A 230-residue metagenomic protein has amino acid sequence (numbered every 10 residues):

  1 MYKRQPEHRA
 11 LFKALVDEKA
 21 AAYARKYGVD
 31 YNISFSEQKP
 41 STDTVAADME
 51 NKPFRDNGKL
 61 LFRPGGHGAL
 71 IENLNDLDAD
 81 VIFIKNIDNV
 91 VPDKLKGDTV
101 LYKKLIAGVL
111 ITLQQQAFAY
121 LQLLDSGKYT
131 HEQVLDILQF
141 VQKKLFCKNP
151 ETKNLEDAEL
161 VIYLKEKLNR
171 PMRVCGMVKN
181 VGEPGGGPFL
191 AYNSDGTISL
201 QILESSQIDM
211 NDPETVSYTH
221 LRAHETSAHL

Functional and structural regions predicted by a protein language model:
M1-Q5, T219-T226: Conserved small/polar residues in nucleotide/adenosyl-binding loops
K3-V181, D195-I198, I202, Q207: Domain-scale recognition of functional cores that engage charged ligands
G186-F189: Short aromatic-glycine-enriched beta-strand elements
Q207-S217: Basic, polyanion-binding surface patches
